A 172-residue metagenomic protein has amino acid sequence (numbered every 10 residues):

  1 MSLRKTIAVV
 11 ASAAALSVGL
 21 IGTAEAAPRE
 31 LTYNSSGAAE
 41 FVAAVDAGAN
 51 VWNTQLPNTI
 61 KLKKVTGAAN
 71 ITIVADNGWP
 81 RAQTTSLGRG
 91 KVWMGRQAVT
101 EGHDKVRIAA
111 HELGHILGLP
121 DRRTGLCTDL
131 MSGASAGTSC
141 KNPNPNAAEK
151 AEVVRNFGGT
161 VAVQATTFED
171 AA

Functional and structural regions predicted by a protein language model:
M1-A26: Secretory targeting and sorting signals
A27-G37, V92-M94, G133-A136: Acidic/histidine-rich, surface-exposed loop or edge segments in extracytoplasmic proteins
N34-K63: A short alpha-helix/helix-coil micro-patch that ends at or immediately precedes a cysteine
W52, R107-D121: Active-site recognition of the HExxH zinc-binding catalytic motif
L56-T66, L119-L126, V163-F168: Surface-exposed patches in mature extracellular/periplasmic domains of secreted proteins
I60-T84, R89-W93: Short, well-ordered secondary-structure micro-motifs within conserved domains or adaptor modules
V92-A109: Short pre-active-site segment immediately N-terminal to the catalytic Zn-binding motif
H103, I116-V163: The catalytic-center signature of Zn2+-dependent metalloproteases
